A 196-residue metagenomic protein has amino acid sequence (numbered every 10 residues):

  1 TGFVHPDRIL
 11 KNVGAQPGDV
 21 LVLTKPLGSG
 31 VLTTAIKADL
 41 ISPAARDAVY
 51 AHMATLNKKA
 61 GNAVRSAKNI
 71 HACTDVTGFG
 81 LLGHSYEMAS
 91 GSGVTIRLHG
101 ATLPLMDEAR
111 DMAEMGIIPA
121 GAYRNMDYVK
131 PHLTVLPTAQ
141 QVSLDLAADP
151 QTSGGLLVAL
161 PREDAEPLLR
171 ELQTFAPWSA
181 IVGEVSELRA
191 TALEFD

Functional and structural regions predicted by a protein language model:
T1-D196: Helix-biased detector of long, well-ordered alpha-helical tracts
